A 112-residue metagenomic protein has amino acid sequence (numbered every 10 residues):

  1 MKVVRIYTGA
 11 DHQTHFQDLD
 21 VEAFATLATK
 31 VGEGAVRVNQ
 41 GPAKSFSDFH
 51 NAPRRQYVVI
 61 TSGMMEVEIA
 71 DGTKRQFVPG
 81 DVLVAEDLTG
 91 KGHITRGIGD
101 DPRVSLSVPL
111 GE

Functional and structural regions predicted by a protein language model:
M1-Q40: A short, N-terminal "cap"/entry segment at the start of jelly-roll beta-barrel domains of the cupin/DSBH fold
G9-A10, T61, A70: Short, ordered coil/turn segments that flank beta-strands lining enzyme active or ligand-binding pockets
V21-F24, G34-A52, R75, D87-G90 (+1 more regions): Conserved short histidine dyad/triad with adjacent acidic residue
V36, F46-S47, M64-E68, V82: Short beta-strand segments in beta-sandwich/barrel cores
Q40, H50-V67, P109: Short, conserved beta-strand element in jelly-roll/cupin
V84-L88, I98-E112: A short hydrophobic beta-strand segment most commonly corresponding to one strand of the jelly-roll/cupin
